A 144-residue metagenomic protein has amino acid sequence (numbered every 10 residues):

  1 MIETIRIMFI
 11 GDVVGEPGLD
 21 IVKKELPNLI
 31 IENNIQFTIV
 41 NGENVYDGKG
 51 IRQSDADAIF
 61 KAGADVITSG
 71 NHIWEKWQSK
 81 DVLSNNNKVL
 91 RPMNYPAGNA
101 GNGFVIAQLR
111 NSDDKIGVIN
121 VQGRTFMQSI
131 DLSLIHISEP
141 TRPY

Functional and structural regions predicted by a protein language model:
M1-D57, D131-H136: N-terminal active-site segment of His-dependent metallophosphoesterases
I2-M8, F104-N120, S138: Beta-strand-turn-beta hairpins that frame and shape the catalytic cleft of phosphate-ester-processing enzymes
G11-V14, G42-V45, N71-I73, N94 (+1 more regions): Active-site metal-binding loops of divalent metal-dependent hydrolases
P17, G48, K76-W77, A97-A100 (+1 more regions): Short, well-ordered, mixed-charge alpha-helical segments that flank or form enzyme active sites
S54-G117: Active-site-adjacent helix-turn-beta-strand microarchitecture at beta-sheet edges that either contains or buttresses
V118, Q122-L134: Active-site-proximal loop/helix segment associated with metal-binding centers of metalloenzymes
I135-Y144: Single conserved hydrophobic/aromatic residue that forms the stacking wall/gate of nucleotide- or nucleobase-binding
